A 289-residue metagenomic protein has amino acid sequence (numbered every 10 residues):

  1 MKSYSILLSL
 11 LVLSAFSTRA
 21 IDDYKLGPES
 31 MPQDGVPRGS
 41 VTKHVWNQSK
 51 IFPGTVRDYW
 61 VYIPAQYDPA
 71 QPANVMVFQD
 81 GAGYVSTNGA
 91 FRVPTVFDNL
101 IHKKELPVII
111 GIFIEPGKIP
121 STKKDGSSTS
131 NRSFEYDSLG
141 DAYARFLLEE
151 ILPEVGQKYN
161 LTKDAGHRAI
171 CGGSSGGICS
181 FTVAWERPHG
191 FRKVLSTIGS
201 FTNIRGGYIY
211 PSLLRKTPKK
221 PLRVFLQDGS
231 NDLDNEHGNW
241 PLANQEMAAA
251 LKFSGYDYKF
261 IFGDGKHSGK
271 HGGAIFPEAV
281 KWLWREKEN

Functional and structural regions predicted by a protein language model:
M1-L7: Bacterial N-terminal signal peptides that target proteins for export
A15-S17: N-terminal signal peptide c-region/cleavage motif recognized by signal peptidases
I21-N289: Non-catalytic cap/lid and distal C-terminal segments of serine-dependent acyl enzymes
